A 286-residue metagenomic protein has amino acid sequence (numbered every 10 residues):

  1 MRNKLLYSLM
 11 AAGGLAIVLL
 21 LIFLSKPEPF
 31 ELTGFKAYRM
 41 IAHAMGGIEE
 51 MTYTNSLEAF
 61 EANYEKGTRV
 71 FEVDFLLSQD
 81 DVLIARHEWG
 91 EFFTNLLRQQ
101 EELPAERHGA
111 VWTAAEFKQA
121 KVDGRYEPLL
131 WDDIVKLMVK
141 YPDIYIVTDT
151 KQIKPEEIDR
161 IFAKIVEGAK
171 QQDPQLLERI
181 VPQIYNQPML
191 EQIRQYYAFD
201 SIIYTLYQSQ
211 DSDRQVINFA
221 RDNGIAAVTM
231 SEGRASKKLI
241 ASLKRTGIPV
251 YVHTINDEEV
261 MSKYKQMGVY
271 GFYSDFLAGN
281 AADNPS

Functional and structural regions predicted by a protein language model:
R2-S286: Phosphate-group recognition and catalysis centered on beta-loop-alpha active-site segments
